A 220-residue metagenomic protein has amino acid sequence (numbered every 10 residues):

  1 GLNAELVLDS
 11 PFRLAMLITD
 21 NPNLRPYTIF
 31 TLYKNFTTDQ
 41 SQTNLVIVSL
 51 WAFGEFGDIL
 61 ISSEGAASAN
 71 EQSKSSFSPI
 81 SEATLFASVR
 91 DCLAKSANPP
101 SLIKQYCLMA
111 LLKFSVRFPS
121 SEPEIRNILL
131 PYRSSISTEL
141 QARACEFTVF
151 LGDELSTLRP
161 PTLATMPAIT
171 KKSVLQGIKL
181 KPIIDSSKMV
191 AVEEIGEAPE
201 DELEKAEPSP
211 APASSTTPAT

Functional and structural regions predicted by a protein language model:
G1-F30: Long, low-complexity, highly charged intrinsically disordered regions
L2-L6, S41-I47, P100-I103: Alpha-solenoid helical repeat architecture
V7-P11, S49, C107, A144: Conserved hydrophobic register position within alpha-solenoid helical repeats
P11-L14, Y33-K34, A52-I61, S75: Long, ordered, helix-rich scaffold segments
L14-L17, N35, K95, F114: Alpha-helix C-capping/helix-to-loop hinge sites
L24-Y27, S41, F56-Y106, A110-T220: Acidic, serine/threonine-rich low-complexity intrinsically disordered linkers/hinges in large eukaryotic
F30-K34, I47-G54, A87-R90: Internal, well-ordered alpha-helical scaffold/interface segments that support domain packing or protein-protein contacts
